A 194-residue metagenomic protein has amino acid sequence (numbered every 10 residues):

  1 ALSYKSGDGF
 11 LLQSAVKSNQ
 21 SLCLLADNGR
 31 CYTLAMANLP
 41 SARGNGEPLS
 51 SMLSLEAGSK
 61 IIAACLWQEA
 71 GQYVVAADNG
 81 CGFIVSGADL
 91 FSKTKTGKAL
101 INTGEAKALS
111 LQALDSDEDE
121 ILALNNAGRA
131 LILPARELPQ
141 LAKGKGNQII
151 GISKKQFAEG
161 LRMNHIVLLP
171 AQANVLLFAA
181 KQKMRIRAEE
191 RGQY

Functional and structural regions predicted by a protein language model:
A1-Y194: Short, structured "edge-of-domain" segments at secondary-structure transitions
